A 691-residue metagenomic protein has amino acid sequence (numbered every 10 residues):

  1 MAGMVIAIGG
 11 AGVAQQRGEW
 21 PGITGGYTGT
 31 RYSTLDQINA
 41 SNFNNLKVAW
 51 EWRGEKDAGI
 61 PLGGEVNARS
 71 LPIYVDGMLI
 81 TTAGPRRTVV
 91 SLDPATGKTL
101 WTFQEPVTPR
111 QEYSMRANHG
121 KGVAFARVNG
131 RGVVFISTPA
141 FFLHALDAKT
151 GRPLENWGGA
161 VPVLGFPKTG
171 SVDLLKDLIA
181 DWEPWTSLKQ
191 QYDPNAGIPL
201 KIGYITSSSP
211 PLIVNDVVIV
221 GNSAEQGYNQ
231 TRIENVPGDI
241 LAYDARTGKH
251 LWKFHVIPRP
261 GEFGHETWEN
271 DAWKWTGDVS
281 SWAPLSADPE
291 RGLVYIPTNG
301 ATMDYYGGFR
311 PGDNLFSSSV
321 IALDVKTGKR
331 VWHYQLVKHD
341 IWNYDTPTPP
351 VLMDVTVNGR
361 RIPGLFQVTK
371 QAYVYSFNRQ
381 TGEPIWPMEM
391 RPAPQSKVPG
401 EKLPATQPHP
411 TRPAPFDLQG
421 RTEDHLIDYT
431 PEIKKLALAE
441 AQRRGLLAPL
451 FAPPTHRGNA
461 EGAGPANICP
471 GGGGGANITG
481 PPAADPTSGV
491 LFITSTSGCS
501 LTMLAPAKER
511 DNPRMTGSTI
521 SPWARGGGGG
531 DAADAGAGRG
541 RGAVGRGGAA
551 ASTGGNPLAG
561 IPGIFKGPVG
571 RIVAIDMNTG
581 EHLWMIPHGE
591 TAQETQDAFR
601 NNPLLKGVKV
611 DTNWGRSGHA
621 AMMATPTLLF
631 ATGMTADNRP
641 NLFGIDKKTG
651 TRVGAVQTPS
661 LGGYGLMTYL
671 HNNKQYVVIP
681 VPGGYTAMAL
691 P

Functional and structural regions predicted by a protein language model:
M1-G9: Bacterial N-terminal signal peptides
G12-D57, P72-Y74, G382, V573: Mature N-terminal segment immediately following signal peptide/propeptide cleavage in secreted/periplasmic
G12-I38, A405-A439, R525-A549: N-terminal pre-domain segments of enzymes
W20-T24, G64-T88, S114-F142, G203-R232 (+10 more regions): Repeat-blade elements of multi-bladed beta-propeller folds
Y27-T34, K56-L62, T81-T82, V89-V90 (+2 more regions): Short, solvent-exposed loop/turn elements at domain surfaces
T30-N42, I60-A68, T267-N270, N467: Short, polar loop/linker segments at the starts of domains and inter-domain junctions
N44-D57, V89-Y113, L143-K201, I233 (+11 more regions): Extracytoplasmic/lumenal domain signature
Q407, T411-G498, R571-A574: Long, low-complexity segments enriched in small/aliphatic residues
